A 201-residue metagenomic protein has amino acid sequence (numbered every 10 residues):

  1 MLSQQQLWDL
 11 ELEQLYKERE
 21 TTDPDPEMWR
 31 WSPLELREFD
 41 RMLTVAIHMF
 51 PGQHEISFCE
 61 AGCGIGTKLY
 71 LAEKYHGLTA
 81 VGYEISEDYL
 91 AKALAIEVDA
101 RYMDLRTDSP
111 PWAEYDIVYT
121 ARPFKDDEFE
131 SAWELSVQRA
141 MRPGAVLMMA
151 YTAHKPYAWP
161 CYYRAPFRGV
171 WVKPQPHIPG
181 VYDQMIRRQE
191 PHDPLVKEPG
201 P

Functional and structural regions predicted by a protein language model:
M1-G52: S-adenosyl-L-methionine
E55-G64: Conserved class I S-adenosyl-L-methionine
I65-H76: Conserved SAM-binding loop of SAM-dependent methyltransferases across substrates and taxa, primarily the Class I
S86: Conserved SAM/SAH-binding beta-strand->alpha-helix loop
A93-L94: Conserved SAM-binding loop
E97-L105: Conserved SAM-binding strand-loop segment of SAM-dependent methyltransferases
D116-F129: A short SAM/SAH-binding and catalytic strip from SAM-dependent methyltransferases
D127-I186: C-terminal substrate-binding/active-site "lid" region of AdoMet-derived donor-dependent transferases
